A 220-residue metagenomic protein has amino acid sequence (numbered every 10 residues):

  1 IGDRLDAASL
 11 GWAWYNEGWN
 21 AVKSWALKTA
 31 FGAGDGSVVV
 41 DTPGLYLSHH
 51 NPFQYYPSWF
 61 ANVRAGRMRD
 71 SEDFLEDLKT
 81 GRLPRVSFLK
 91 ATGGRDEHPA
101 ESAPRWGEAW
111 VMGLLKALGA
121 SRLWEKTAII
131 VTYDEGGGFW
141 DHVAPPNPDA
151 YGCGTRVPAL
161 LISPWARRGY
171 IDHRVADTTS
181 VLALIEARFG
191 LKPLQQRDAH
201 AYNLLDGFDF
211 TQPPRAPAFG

Functional and structural regions predicted by a protein language model:
I1-G220: N-terminal pro-sequences and low-complexity stem/linker regions of secreted or lumenal proteins
